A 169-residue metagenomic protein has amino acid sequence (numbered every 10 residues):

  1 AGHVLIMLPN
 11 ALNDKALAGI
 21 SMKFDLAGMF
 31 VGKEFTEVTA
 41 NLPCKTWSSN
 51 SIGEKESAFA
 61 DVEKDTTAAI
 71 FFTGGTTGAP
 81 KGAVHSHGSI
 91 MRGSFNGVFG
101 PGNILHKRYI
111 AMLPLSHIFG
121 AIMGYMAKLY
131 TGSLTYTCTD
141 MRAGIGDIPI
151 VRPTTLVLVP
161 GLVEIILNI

Functional and structural regions predicted by a protein language model:
A1, I20, V38, F72 (+2 more regions): Hydrophobic/aromatic ligand-binding patch that stacks against planar heteroaromatic rings of cofactors or nucleotides
H3-D61: Structural core segment of the AMP-binding/adenylate-forming
P9-N10, A18, Y109-H117: Conserved AMP-binding
M29, T67, T73-T76, Y109 (+2 more regions): Conserved S/T- and glycine-rich ATP-binding loop of Class I adenylate-forming
E54-F72, A79, G102-R108: Conserved pre-ATP/AMP-binding loop-to-beta segment of ANL
A68-S94: Conserved AMP-binding A3 loop
M91-R108, L115-I169: Conserved AMP-binding/adenylation subdomain of ANL enzymes
